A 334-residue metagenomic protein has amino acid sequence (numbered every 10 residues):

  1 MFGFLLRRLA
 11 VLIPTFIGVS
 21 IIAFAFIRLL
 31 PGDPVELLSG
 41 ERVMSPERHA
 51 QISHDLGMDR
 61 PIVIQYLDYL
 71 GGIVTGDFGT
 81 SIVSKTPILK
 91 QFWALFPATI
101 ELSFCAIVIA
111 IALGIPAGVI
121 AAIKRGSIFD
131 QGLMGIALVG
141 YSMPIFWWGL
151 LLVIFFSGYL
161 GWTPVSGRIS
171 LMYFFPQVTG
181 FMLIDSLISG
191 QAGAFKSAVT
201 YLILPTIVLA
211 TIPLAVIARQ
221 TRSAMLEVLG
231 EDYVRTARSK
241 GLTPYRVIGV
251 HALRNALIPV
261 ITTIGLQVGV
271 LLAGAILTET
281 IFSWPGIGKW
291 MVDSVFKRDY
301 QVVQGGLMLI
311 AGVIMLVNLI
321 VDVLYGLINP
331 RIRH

Functional and structural regions predicted by a protein language model:
F2-F4, F96-F129, I145, G158 (+1 more regions): Alpha-helical transmembrane segments of integral membrane proteins, especially multi-pass inner/plasma-membrane
L6-L12, F16: N-terminal signal-anchor/signal peptide hydrophobic helix marking the start of the first transmembrane segment
L9, R48, I52, I62-F78 (+9 more regions): Hydrophobic alpha-helical segments of integral membrane proteins, encompassing both true transmembrane helices
L12, L95, T99, G135-S142 (+3 more regions): Residue-level signal for discrete positions within transmembrane alpha-helices of multi-pass small-molecule
T15-L67, F156-A194: Hydrophobic alpha-helical transmembrane segments of membrane transport/permease proteins and related membrane-embedded
F16-I21, G140-G161, Q267: Hydrophobic alpha-helical membrane-insertion segments
D59-I115: An internal, D/E-rich "acidic patch" concept
